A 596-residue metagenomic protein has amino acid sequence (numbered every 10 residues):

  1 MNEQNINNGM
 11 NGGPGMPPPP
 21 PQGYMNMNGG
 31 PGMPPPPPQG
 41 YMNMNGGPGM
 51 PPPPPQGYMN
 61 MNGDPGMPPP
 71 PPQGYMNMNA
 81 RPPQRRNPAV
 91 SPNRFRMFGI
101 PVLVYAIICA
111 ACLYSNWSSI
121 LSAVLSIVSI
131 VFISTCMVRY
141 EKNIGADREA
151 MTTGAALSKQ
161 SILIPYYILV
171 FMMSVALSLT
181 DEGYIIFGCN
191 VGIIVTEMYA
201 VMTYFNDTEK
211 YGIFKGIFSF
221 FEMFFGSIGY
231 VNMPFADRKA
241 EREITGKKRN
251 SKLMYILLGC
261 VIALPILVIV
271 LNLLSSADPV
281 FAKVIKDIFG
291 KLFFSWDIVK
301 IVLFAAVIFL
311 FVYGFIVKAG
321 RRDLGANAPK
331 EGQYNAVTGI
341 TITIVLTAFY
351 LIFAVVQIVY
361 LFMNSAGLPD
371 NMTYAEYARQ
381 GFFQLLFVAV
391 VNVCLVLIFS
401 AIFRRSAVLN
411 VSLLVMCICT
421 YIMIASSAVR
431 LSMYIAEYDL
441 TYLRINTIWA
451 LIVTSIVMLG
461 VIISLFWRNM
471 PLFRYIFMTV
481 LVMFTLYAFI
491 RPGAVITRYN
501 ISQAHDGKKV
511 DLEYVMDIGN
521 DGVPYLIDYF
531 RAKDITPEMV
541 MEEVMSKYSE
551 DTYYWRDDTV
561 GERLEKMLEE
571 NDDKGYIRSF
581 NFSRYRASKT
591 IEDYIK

Functional and structural regions predicted by a protein language model:
A111-V280, F304-R321: Transmembrane-helix bundle segments that line or gate the permeation/cavity pathway in multi-pass membrane proteins
S251-I256, Y334, S406-V411, F466-V480: Membrane-interfacial entry segments at the cytosolic side of transmembrane helices
I269-K286, R321, A354-L368, A425-M433 (+1 more regions): Membrane-helix interface motif
F289-F304, D370-V390, L440-L451: Short aromatic-rich membrane-water interface segments that cap or initiate transmembrane helices in multi-pass membrane
T343, M470-G493: Internal/C-terminal transmembrane anchor helices
V415-S464: Membrane-embedded alpha-helical segments of integral membrane proteins
T485-V510: Hydrophobic alpha-helical transmembrane segments in integral membrane proteins
M516-K596: Extracytosolic and intramembrane catalytic regions of membrane-associated proteins in envelope/secretory systems
